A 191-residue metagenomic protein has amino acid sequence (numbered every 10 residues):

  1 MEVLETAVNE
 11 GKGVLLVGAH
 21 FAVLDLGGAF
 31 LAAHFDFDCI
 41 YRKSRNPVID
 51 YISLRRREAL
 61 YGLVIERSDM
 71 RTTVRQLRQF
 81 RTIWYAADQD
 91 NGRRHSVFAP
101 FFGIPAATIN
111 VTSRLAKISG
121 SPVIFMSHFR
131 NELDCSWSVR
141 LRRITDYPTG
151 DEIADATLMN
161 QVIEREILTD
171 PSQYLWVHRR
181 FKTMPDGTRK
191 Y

Functional and structural regions predicted by a protein language model:
M1-E2, F21: Short, acidic loop-to-helix structural element flanking the phosphoryl-transfer center in phosphate-processing enzymes
E2, V8-N9, A33-H34, S68-Y191: Non-catalytic C-terminal accessory region of glycerolipid acyltransferases and related lyso-lipid remodeling enzymes
E10-S68, Q79, R93-P100, I104 (+1 more regions): Catalytic core of membrane glycerolipid acyltransferases/transacylases, capturing the structured, soluble-facing
